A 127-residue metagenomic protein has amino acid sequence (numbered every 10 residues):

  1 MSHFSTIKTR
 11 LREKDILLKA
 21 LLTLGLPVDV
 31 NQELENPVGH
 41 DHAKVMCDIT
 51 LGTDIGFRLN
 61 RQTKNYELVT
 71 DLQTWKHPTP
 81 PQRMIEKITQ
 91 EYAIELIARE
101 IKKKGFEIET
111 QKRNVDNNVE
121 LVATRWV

Functional and structural regions predicted by a protein language model:
M1-V127: Interaction-mediating elements
